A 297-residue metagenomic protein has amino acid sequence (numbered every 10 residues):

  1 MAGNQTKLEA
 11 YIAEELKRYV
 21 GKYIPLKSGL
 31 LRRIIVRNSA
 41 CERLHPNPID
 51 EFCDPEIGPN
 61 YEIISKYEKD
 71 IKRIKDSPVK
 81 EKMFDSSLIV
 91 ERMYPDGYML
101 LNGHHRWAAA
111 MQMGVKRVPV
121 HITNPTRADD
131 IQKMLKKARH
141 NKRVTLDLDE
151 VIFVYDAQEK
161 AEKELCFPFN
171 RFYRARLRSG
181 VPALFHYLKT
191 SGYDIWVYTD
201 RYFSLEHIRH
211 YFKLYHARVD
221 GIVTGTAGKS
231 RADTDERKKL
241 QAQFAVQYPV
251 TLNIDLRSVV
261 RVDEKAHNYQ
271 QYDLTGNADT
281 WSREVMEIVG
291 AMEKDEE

Functional and structural regions predicted by a protein language model:
N4-R33, E51, P55-P59, Y94 (+4 more regions): Surface-exposed, charge/polar-rich loops and edge strands
K7, Y11, R37-M99: Short alpha-helix boundary/capping and kink motifs at helix termini
S86-P95, M134-A138, Q243-A245: A short acidic-Thr-Gly-centered motif at the start of a beta-strand
P95-M111: A sequence-level detector for short glycine-anchored, His/Arg-bearing signature motifs that mark catalytic or binding
P95-M99, T190-V197, P249-T251: Short active-site oxyanion
R117-V118, I195, T251, Y269: Hydrophobic anchor at the start of a short beta-strand that flanks the dinucleotide cofactor-binding loop
K137-R231: Alpha-helical substrate-recognition element adjacent to the catalytic core
F203-E297: C-terminal cap/substrate-recognition subdomain and adjoining C-terminal extension of metal-dependent phosphatase-like
